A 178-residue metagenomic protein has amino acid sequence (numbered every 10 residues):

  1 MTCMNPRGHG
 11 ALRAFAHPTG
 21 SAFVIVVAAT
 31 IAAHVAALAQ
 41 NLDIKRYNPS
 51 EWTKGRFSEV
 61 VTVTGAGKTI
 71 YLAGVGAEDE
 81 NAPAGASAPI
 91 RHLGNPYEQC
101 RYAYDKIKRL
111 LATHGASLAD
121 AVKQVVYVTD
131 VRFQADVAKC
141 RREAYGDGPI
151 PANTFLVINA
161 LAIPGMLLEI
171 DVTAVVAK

Functional and structural regions predicted by a protein language model:
A14-S21: N-terminal polybasic/positive-inside topogenic patches
F23-D105, R109-K123, T129-K178: N-terminal presequence-like segments and the immediate start of the first folded domain
